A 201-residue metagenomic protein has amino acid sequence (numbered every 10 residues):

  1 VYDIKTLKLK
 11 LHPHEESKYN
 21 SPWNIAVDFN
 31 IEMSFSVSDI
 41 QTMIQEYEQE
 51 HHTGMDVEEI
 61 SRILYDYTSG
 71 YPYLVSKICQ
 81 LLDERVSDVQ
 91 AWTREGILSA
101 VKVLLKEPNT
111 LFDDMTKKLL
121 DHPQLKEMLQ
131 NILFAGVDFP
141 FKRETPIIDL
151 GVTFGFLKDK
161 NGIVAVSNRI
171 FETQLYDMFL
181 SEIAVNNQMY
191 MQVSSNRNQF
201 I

Functional and structural regions predicted by a protein language model:
V1-K18: Sensor-1/coupling segment of RecA-like P-loop NTPase cores
H12, S167-R169: Structured loops at beta-to-helix junctions and adjacent beta-edge loops in soluble globular domains
S21-V27: Short glycine-/polar-rich loops that comprise or flank the Walker A/P-loop and associated switch/sensor motifs
D28-N30, F35-F154, K160-N161, R169: Winged-helix-like regulatory helical subdomains adjacent to P-loop NTPase cores
N109, F171-S194: Short, amphipathic alpha-helical interaction segments positioned at domain boundaries
L119-L125, A184-I201: Leucine-rich, amphipathic alpha-helical/linker segments
